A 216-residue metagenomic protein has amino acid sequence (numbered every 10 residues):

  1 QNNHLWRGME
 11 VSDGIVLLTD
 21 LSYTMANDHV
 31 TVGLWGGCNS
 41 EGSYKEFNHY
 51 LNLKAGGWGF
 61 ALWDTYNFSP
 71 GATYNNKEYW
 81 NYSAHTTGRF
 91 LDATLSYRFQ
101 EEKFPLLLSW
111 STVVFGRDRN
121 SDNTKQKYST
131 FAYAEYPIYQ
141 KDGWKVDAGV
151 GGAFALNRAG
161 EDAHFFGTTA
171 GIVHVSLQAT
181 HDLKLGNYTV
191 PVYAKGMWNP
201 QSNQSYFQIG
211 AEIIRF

Functional and structural regions predicted by a protein language model:
Q1, L53, V192-A194: Transmembrane beta-strand segments of Gram-negative outer membrane beta-barrel proteins
Q1-N39: Short glycine/proline- and aromatic-enriched beta-strand/turn motifs that initiate or cap beta-hairpins
L5-M9, L21, G37-N39, Y50 (+6 more regions): Outer-membrane beta-barrel proteins
S12-G14, Y44, K127: Short, surface-exposed loop/turn motifs at beta-strand boundaries within globular domains
M25, F99-Y193, M197-S202, F207-F216: Outer-membrane beta-barrel transmembrane domain signature
N27-S83: Surface-exposed loop and membrane-interface regions of Gram-negative outer-membrane beta-barrel proteins
P70-G71, A84, G88, R98-L106: Structured domain cores in non-transmembrane regions
